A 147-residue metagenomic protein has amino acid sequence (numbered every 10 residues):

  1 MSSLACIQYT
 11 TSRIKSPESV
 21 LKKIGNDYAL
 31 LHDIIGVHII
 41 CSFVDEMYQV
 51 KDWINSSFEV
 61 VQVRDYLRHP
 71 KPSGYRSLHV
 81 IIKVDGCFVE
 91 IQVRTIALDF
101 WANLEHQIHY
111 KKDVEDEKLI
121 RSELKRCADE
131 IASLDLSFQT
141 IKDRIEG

Functional and structural regions predicted by a protein language model:
M1-G147: Nucleic-acid processing machinery
